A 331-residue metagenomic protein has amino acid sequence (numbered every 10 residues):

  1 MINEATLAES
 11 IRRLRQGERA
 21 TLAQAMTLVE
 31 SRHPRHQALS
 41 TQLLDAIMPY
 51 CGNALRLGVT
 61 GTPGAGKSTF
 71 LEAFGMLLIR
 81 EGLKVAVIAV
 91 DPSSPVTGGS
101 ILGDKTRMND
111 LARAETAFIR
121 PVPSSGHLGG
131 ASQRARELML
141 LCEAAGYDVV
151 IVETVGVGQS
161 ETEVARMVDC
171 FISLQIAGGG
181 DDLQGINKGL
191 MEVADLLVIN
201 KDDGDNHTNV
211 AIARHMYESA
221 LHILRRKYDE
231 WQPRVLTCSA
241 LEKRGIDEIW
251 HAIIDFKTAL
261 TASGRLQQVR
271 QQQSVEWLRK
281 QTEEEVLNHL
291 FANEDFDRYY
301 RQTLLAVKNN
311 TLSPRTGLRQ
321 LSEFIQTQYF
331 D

Functional and structural regions predicted by a protein language model:
T6-L57, A65, L71-S160, M167-S173 (+1 more regions): Nucleotide-state-sensitive switch-loop elements of NTP-binding domains
L22-Q24, T237, E248-Q326: Long, well-ordered amphipathic alpha-helical subdomains in the mid-to-C-terminal portions of large enzyme subunits
T62: P-loop (Walker A) phosphate-binding loop of NTP-binding proteins
E115-A117, E192-D202: Acidic/polar active-site rim loop that often engages polyanionic ligands
P121-V122, S173-I176, V198-K201, T237-C238: Conserved beta-strand segments of the P-loop GTPase G domain that flank and frequently precede/overlap
N187: Conserved SF2 helicase motif VI
L196, D202-A259: Canonical P-loop GTPase G-domain recognition
